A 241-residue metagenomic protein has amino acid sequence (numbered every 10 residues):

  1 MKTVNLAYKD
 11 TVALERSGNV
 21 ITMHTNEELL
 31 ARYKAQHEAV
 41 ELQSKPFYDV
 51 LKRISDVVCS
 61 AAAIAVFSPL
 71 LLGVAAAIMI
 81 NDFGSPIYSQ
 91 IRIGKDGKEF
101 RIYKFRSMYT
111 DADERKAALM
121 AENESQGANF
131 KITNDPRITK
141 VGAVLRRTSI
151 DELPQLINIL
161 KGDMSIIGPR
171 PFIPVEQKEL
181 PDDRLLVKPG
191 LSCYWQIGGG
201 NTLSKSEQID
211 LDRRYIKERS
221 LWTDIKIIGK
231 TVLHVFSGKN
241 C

Functional and structural regions predicted by a protein language model:
M1-A65, K217, K239-C241: N-terminal hydrophobic signal-anchor/signal peptide
T22, R32-Y33, L153-I159, I197-G198 (+1 more regions): Hydrophobic alpha-helical segments characteristic of transmembrane helices
H24-E28, Y88-P136, S192-L211: Short, glycine-rich, amphipathic interfacial segments at transmembrane boundaries or analogous
A35-K45, M120-S125, D135-I138: Short glycine/proline-rich turn/loop motifs
Q43-D113, D183, L221, K226-C241: A hydrophobic, helix-centered structural microdomain
A128-K188, I227-V235: A short, structured surface patch at a secondary-structure boundary
K178-R184, K188-C241: Cytosol-/stroma-facing membrane-proximal "stalk/adaptor" domains immediately downstream of transmembrane anchors
